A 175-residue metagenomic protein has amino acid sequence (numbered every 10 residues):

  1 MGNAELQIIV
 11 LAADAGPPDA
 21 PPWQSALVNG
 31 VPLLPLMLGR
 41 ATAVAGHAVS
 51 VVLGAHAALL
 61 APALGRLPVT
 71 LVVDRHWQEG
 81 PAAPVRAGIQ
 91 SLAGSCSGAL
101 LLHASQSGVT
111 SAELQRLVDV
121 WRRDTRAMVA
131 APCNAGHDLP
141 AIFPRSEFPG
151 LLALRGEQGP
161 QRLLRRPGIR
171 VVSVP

Functional and structural regions predicted by a protein language model:
G2-A58: N-terminal glycine-rich phosphate-binding loop and ensuing alpha1 helix
G2-I9, A153-P175: Conserved alpha/beta core of the MobA/IspD/sugar-nucleotide pyrophosphorylase nucleotidyltransferase superfamily
I9-A13, L102-H103, A131-N134, V174-P175: Short beta-strand segments
A20-W23, V28-P32, A55, V72-A83 (+4 more regions): Residues at secondary-structure transition points
S25, L71, M128-A130, I169-S173: Conserved beta-strand scaffold positions in the cores of enzyme catalytic domains, especially in NTP/NDP-utilizing
L34-G98, D119: Conserved N-terminal catalytic core of the sugar/cofactor nucleotidyltransferase
W77-R145, P149: Conserved beta-loop-beta/alpha segment of the NTase-like Rossmann-fold superfamily that binds/positions NTPs
